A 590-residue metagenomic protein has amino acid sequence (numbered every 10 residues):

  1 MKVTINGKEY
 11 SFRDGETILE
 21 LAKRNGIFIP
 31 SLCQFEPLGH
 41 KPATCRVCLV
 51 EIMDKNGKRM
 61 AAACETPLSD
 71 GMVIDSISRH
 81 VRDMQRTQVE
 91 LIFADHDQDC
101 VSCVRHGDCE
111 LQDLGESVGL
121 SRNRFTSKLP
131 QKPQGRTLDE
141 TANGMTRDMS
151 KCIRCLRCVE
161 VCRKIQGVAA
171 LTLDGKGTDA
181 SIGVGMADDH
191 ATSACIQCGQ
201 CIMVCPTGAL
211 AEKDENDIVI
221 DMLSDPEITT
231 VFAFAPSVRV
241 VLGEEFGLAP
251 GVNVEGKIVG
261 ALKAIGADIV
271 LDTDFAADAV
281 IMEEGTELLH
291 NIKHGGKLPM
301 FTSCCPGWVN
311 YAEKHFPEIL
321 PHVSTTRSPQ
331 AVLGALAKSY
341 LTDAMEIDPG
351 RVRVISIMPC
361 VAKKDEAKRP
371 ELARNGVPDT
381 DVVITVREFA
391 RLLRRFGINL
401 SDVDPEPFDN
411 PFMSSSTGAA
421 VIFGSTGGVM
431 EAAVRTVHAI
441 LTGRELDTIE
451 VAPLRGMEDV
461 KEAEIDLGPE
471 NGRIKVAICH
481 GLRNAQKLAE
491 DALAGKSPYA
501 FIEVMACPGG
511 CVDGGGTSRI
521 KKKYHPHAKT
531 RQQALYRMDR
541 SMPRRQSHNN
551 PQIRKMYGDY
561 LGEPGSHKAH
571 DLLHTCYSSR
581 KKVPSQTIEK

Functional and structural regions predicted by a protein language model:
M1-K2: Extreme N-terminal starter segment of soluble prokaryotic enzymes
S11, R154, F301: Conserved SAM-binding loop
S11, T141, K151, A194 (+2 more regions): Charged, low-complexity surface patches
D14-I77, V81, F93, K213-K590: Iron-sulfur-associated redox domains of electron-transfer enzymes in respiratory and anaerobic energy metabolism
R46-Q197, M203, L210-T229: Fe-S ferredoxin-like electron-transfer domains and their immediately adjacent linker/connector regions across
Q166, C205, L341-M345: Structural motif corresponding to the C-terminal cap of alpha-helices
